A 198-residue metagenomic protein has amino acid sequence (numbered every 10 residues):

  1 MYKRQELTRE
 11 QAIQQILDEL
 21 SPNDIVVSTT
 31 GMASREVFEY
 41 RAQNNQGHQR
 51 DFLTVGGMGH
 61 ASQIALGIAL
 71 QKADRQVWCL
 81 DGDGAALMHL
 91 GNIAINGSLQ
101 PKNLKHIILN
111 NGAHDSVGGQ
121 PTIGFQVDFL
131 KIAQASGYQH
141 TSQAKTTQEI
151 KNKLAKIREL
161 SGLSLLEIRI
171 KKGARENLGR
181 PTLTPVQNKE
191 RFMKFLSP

Functional and structural regions predicted by a protein language model:
M1-Q5: Conserved small/polar residues in nucleotide/adenosyl-binding loops
E10-Q14, E19, I25, E39-P198: Thiamine diphosphate
T29-E39: N-terminal glycine-rich anion-binding loops that anchor highly charged ligand groups
